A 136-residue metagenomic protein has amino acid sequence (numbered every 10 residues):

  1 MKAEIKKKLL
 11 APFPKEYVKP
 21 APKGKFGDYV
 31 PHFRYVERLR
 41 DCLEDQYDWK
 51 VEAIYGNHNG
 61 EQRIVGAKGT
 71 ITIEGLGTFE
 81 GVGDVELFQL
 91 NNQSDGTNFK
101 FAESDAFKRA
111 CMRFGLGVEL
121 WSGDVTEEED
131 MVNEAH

Functional and structural regions predicted by a protein language model:
M1-H32: N-terminal, Lys/Arg- and Ser/Thr-rich interaction peptides
A3, F33-V132: Positively charged, aromatic-enriched nucleic acid-contacting surfaces
E134-H136: Extended, low-complexity, intrinsically disordered C-terminal regulatory tails of eukaryotic serine/threonine kinases
